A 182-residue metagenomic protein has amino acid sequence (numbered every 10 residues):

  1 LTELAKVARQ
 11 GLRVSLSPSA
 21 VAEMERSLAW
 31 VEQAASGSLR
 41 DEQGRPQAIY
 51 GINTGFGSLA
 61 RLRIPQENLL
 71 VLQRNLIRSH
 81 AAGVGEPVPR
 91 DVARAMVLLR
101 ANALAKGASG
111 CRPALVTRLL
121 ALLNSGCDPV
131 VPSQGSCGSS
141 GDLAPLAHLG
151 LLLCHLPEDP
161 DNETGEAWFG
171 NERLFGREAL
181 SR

Functional and structural regions predicted by a protein language model:
L1-R182: Conserved, well-structured ligand/cofactor-binding cores
